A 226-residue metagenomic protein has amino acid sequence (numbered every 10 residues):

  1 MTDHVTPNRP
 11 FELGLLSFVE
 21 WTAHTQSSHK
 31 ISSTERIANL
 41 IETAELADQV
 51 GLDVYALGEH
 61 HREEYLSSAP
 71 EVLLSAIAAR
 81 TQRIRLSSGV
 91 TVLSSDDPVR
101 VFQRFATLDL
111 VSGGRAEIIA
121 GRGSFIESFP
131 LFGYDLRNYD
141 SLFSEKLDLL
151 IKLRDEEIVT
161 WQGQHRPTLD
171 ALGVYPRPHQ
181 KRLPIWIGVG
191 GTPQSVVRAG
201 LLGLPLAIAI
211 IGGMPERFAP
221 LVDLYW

Functional and structural regions predicted by a protein language model:
M1-R85, L183: N-terminal beta1-alpha1-beta2 module of alpha/beta enzyme domains
T2-F11, Q26, S94-L204, E216-D223: Internal, glycine-rich beta/alpha segment that forms the wall or movable "lid" of small-molecule/cofactor binding
L13-S17, Y55-L57, L86-S88, A116-A120 (+2 more regions): Hydrophobic faces of well-ordered beta-strands that scaffold small-molecule active sites in alpha/beta enzyme cores
N39, Y65-A69, L93, R100 (+1 more regions): Generic, well-ordered alpha-helical segments
H61, T91, R122-G123, G213: Conserved beta-strand edge residues that scaffold enzyme active sites
E63, S87-S95: The substrate-binding groove and active-site-proximal loops of carbohydrate-active enzymes, especially glycoside
L66, V90, Y139, G188 (+1 more regions): Glycine- and other small-residue-rich loops at beta-strand/loop junctions that grip anionic moieties
L66-L73, G213-Y225: Active-site-adjacent beta->alpha loops and helix N-cap segments on the catalytic face of soluble alpha/beta enzymes
